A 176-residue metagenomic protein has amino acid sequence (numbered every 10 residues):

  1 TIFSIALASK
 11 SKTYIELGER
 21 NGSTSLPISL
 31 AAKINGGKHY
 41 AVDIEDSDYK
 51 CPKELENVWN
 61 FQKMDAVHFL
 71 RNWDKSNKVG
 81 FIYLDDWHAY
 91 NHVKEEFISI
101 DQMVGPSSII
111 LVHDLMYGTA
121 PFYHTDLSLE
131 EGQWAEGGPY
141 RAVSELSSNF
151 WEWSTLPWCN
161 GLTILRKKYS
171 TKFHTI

Functional and structural regions predicted by a protein language model:
T1-I176: S-adenosylmethionine/decaboxylated-SAM
